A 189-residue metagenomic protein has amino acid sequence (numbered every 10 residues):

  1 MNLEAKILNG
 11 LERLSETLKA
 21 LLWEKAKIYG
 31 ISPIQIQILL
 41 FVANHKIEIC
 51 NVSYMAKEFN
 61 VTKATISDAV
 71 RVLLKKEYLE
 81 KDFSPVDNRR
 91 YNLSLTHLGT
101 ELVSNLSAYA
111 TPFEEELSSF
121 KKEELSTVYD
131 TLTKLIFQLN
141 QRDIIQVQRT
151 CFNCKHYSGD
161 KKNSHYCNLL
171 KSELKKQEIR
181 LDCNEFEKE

Functional and structural regions predicted by a protein language model:
M1-Y29: N-terminal leader segment of winged-helix/HTH proteins
L21-S32, E114-E123: Short amphipathic alpha-helical boundary/capping segments
W23-V61: N-terminal helix-turn-helix DNA-binding core of bacterial DNA-binding proteins
I47-R90: Canonical helix-turn-helix DNA-binding module
V61, R90, Q146-R149, K162 (+1 more regions): Flanking scaffold residues of small Cys/His-coordinated metal-binding clusters
V72-L125: Charged, amphipathic alpha-helical coiled-coil/dimerization segments
A108-R149, N153-K155: Terminal interaction helix/tail motif
Y157-E189: Long, low-complexity, charge-rich intrinsically disordered regions
